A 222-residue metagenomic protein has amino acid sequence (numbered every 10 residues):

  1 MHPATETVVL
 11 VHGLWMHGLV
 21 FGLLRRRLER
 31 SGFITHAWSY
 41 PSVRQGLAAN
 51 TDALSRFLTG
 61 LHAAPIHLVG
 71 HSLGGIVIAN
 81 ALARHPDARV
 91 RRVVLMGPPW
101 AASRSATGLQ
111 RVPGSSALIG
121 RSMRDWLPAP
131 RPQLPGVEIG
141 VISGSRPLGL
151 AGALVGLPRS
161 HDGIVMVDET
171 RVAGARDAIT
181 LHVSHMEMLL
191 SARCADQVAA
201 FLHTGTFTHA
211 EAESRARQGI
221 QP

Functional and structural regions predicted by a protein language model:
H2-L23, R27-E138, L157: Serine-dependent carboxylesterase/thioesterase catalytic core of lipase-like alpha/beta-hydrolase/SGNH enzymes
A83-P222: Helical cap/lid subdomain of alpha/beta-hydrolase-fold lipid enzymes that gates access to the catalytic pocket
